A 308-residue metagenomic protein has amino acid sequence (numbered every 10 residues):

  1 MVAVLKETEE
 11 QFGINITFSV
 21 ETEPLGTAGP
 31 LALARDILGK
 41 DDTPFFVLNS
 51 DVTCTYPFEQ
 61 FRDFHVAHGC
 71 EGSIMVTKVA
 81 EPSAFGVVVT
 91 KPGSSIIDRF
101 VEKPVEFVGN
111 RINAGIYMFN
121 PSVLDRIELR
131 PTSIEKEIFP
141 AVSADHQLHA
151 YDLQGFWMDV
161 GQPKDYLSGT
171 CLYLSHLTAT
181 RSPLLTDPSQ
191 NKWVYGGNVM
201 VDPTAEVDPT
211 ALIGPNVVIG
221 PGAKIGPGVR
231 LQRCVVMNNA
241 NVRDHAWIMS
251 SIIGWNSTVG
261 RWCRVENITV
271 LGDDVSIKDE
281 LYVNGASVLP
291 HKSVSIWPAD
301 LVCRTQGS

Functional and structural regions predicted by a protein language model:
M1-Q60, W262, L289-P290, S295-A299 (+1 more regions): Conserved N-terminal catalytic core of the sugar/cofactor nucleotidyltransferase
V20, I74-E81: Beta-strand->loop->alpha-helix junctions that form or flank phosphate-binding loops in nucleotide-handling enzymes
A28, A32, E135, G228 (+1 more regions): Glycine-rich phosphate-binding loop at the start of an alpha helix
T43-F46, T53, E59-V66, V79-P82 (+1 more regions): Catalytic-core segments of class I nucleotidyltransferases/pyrophosphorylases that form NMP-activated intermediates
V88-P92: Extended acidic/charged loop-beta regions that coordinate divalent cations and stabilize anionic phosphate/carboxylate
N113-I116, R130, F156, G197 (+3 more regions): Glycine/small-residue-rich pyrophosphate-binding loop that anchors the diphosphate of NDP-sugar donors
S143-N239: Extended, small-residue-rich solenoid/repeat segments and analogous flexible loops that form exposed scaffolds
P227-S308: Glycine-rich hexapeptide-repeat left-handed beta-helix
